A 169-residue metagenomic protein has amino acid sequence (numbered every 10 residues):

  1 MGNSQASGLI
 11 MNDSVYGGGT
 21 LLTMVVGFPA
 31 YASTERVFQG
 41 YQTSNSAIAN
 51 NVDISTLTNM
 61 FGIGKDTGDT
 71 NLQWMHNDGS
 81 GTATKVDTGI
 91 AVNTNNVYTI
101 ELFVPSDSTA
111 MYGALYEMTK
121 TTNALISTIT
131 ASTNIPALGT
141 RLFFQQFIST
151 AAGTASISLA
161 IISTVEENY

Functional and structural regions predicted by a protein language model:
M1-L72: Secretory/extracellular carbohydrate-interaction modules and structurally similar beta-sandwich "look-alikes"
A6-S14, K85-A91, S132: Beta-strand-rich interaction surfaces with strong enrichment in secreted/lumenal proteins
V15-G17, A91-N95, S106, A137 (+1 more regions): Surface-exposed coil/turn segments at beta-strand junctions on protein surfaces, enriched
L22-M24, N95-S106, M111-L115: Short tryptophan-centered beta-strand motifs in secreted/extracellular beta-sheet-rich domains of glycan-recognition
F38-Q42, F61-K65, W74-N77, F103 (+2 more regions): Beta-strand-rich, repetitive solenoid scaffolds
M75-T99: Short, aromatic/His-centered strand-loop micro-motif at the edge of beta-sheets
G89, Y116-R141: Short, solvent-exposed beta-strand-to-loop segments that form ligand-recognition rims of beta-rich domains
T133-Y169: Ligand-recognition surfaces built from glycine- and aromatic
